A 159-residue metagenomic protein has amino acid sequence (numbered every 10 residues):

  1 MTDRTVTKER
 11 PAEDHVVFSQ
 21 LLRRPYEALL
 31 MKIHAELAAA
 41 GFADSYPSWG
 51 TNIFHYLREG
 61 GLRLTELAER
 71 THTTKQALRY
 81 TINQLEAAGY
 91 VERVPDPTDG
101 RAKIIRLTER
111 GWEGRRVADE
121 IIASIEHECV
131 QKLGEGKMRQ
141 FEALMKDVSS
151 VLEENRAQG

Functional and structural regions predicted by a protein language model:
M1-D44: N-terminal leader segment of winged-helix/HTH proteins
M1-E13, G136-G159: C-terminal regulatory/oligomerization modules of transcriptional regulators
R4-T5, N83-K146: Charged, amphipathic alpha-helical coiled-coil/dimerization segments
D14, F18, S45-G50, R110 (+1 more regions): N-terminal positioning helix adjacent to the helix-turn-helix/winged-helix DNA-binding module
L22-P25, L29-E36, T71, G114-L133 (+1 more regions): Alpha-helical linker/hinge and terminal dimerization helices associated with HTH transcriptional regulators
R23-Y26, F54, R58-G61, T108 (+2 more regions): Generic structural concept
M31-Q76: N-terminal helix-turn-helix DNA-binding core of bacterial DNA-binding proteins
